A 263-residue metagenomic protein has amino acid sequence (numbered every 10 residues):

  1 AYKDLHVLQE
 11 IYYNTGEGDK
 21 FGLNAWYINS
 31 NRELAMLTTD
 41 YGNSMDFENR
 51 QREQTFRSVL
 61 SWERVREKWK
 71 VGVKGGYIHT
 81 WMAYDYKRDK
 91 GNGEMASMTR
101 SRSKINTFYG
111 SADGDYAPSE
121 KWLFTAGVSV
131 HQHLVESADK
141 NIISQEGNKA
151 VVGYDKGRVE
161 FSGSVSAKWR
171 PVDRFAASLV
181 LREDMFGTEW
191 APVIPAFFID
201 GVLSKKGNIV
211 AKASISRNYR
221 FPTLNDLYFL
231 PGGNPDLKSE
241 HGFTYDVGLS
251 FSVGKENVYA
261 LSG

Functional and structural regions predicted by a protein language model:
A1, N29-M36, F47, V71 (+6 more regions): Outer-membrane beta-barrel proteins
Y2-H6, N14-V71, Y77-I105: Flexible loop and strand-edge segments within Gram-negative outer membrane beta-barrel domains
V7-Y13, S58-R64, G110-Y116, G163-W169 (+2 more regions): Residues on the lipid-exposed face of transmembrane beta-strands in outer-membrane beta-barrel proteins
Q9-I11, L23-A25, V73-G75, A126-V128 (+5 more regions): Membrane-embedded beta-strand positions of outer-membrane beta-barrel proteins
G18-F21, K68-V71, K121-F124, D173-A177 (+2 more regions): Repeated loop/turn-to-beta-strand initiation elements of outer-membrane beta-barrel proteins
Y27-N31, R66, Y77-A83, V130-E136 (+6 more regions): Transmembrane beta-strands of outer-membrane beta-barrel pores
D40, S44-V65, K156, L203 (+2 more regions): Outer-membrane beta-barrel signature, preferentially recognizing the C-terminal barrel domain of Gram-negative
R50-Q54, V65, G75-Y77, W81 (+1 more regions): Outer-membrane beta-barrel transmembrane domain signature of Gram-negative proteins, especially the mid-to-C-terminal
